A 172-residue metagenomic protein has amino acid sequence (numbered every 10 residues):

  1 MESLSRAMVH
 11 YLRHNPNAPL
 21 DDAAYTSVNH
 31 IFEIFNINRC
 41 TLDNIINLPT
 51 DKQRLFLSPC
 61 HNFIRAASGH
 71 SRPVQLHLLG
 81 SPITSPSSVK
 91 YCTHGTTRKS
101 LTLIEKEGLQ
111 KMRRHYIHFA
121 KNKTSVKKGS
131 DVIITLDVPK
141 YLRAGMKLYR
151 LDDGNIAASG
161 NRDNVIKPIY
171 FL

Functional and structural regions predicted by a protein language model:
M1-I117, K123-L172: Conserved NAD+-utilizing ADP-ribose enzyme module
